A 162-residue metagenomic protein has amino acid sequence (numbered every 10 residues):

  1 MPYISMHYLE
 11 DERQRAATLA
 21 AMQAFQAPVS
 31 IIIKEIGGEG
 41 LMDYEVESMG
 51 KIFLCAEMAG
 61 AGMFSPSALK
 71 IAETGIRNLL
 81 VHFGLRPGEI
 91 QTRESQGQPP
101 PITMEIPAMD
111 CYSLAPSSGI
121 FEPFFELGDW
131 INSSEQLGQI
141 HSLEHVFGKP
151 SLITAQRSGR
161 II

Functional and structural regions predicted by a protein language model:
M1-I162: Structured catalytic-domain cores with a bias toward divalent-metal coordination
